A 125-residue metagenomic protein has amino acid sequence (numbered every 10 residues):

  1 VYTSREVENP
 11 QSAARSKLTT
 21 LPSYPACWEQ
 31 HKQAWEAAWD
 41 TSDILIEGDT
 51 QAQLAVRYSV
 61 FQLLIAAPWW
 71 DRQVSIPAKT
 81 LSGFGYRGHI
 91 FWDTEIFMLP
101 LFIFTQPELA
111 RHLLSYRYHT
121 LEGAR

Functional and structural regions predicted by a protein language model:
V1-Y86: Acidic/polar, glycine-enriched structural segments that form the non-catalytic walls/loops of the carbohydrate-binding
D49-R57, M98-R125: Carboxylate/His-rich catalytic cores and anion/metal-binding grooves
A52, V74, I90-T94, A110: Active-site-proximal structural scaffolding
G83-H89, T94-E95, P100: Segments forming glycine/polar-rich beta-alpha architectures that bind adenosine-containing cofactors
